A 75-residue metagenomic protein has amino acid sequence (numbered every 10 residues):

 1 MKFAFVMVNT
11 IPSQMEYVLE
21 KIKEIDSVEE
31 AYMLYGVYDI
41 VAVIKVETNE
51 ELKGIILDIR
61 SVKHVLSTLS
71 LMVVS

Functional and structural regions predicted by a protein language model:
M1-S75: A compositional/biophysical signature of low hydrophobicity enriched in polar/charged and small residues
